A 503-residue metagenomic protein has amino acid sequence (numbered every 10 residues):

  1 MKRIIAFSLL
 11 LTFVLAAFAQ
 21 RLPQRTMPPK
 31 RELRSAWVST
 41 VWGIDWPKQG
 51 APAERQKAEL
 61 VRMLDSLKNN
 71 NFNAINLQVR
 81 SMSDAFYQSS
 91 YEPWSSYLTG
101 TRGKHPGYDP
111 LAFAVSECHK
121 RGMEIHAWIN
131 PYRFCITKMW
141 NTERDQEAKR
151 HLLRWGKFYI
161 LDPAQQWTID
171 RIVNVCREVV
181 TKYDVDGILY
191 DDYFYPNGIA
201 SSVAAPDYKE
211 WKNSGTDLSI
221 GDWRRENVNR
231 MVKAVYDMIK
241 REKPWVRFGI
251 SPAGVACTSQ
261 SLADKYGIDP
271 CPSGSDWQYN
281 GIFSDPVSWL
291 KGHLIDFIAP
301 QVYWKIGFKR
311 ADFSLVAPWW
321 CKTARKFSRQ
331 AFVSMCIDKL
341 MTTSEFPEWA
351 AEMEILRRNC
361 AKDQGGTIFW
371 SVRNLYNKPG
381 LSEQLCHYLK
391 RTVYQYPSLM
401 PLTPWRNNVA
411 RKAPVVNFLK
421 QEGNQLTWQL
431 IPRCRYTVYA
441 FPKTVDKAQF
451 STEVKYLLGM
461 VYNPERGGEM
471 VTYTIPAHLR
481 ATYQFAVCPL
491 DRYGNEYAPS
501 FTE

Functional and structural regions predicted by a protein language model:
R31, S39-A58, H126-K182, G281: Active-site-adjacent "subsite" loops/lids of carbohydrate-active enzymes
A58-D84, K182-Y183, S288, L294-I298: Catalytic domains of carbohydrate-active enzymes, especially glycoside hydrolases
N70-P106, A204, F297: Aromatic-lined carbohydrate-binding/catalytic grooves of carbohydrate-active enzymes
R80, R121, K149-L294, Y303-W304: Polysaccharide-binding and catalytic clefts of secreted carbohydrate-active enzymes
F283-K309, W320, A324-R406: Substrate-binding cleft of secreted/luminal carbohydrate-active enzymes
R391-R433, G494-E503: Pro/Thr/Ser/Gly-rich low-complexity, intrinsically disordered linker/stalk tracts
T437-R480: Recognizes extended acidic, P/S/T-rich segments that occur within or adjacent to Ig-like beta-sandwich modules
I475-Y497: Beta-strand-rich modules
